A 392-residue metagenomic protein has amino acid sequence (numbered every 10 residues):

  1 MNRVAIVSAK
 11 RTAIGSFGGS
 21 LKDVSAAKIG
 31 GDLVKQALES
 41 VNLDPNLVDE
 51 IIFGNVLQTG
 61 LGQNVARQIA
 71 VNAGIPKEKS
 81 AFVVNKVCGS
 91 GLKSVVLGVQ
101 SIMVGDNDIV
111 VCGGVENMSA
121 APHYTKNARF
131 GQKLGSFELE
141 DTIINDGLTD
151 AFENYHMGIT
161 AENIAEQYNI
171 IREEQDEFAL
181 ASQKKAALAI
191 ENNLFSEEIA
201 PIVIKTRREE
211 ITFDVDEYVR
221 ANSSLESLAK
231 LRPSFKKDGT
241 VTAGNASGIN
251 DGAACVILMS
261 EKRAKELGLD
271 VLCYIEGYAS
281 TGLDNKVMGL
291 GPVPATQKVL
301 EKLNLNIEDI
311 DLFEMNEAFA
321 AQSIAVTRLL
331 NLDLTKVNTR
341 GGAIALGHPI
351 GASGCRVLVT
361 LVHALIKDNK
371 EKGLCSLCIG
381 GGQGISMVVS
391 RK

Functional and structural regions predicted by a protein language model:
R11-T12, D23-A27, G31-D32, S40 (+4 more regions): N-terminal extracellular/periplasmic Venus flytrap/periplasmic-binding protein-like
K22-G89, K93-I109, V115-L134, I199-D214 (+2 more regions): Conserved beta-ketoacyl condensing-enzyme motif
A26-N42, V65-I69, S94-L97, M157-I164 (+5 more regions): Short, well-ordered amphipathic alpha-helical segments that serve as non-catalytic structural scaffolds within diverse
N55-I109, A151-H156, N222-G248, L329-R356 (+2 more regions): Conserved catalytic cysteine-centered active-site region of acyl-thioester-dependent Claisen-condensing enzymes
K86-E116, A165-L194, C255-K262, P349-K370 (+1 more regions): Active-site-proximal alpha-helical scaffold in enzymes
I109-N163: Flexible glycine-/small-residue-enriched beta->alpha junction loops that bind anionic phosphate/pyrophosphate groups
E261-D309, T327: Glycine- and Gly-Pro-enriched alpha-helical subdomains that act as flexible, kink-prone "lid/hinge" or packing modules
